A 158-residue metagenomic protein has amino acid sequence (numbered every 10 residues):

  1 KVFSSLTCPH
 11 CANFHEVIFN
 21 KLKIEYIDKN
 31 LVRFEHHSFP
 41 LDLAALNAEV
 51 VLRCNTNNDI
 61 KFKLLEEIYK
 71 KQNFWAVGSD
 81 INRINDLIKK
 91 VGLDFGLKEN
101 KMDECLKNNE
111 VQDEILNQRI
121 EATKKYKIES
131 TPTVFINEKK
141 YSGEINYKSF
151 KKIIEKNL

Functional and structural regions predicted by a protein language model:
K1-V2, R33-H36, T133-F135: Soluble periplasmic/extracytoplasmic beta-strand elements of cell-envelope proteins
V2-C8: Aromatic-flanked redox-active Cys/Sec active sites in thiol-based oxidoreductases, especially the WC-centered
S5, F19, K90-L158: C-terminal cap of thioredoxin/glutaredoxin-like
C8-F14, V134: The canonical Cys-X-X-Cys-His
P9-H10, W75-A76, C105-N108: Short, contiguous strand/loop micro-motifs
A12-L93: Structural alpha/beta surface segment adjacent to cysteine/selenocysteine redox centers across thiol/disulfide enzymes
